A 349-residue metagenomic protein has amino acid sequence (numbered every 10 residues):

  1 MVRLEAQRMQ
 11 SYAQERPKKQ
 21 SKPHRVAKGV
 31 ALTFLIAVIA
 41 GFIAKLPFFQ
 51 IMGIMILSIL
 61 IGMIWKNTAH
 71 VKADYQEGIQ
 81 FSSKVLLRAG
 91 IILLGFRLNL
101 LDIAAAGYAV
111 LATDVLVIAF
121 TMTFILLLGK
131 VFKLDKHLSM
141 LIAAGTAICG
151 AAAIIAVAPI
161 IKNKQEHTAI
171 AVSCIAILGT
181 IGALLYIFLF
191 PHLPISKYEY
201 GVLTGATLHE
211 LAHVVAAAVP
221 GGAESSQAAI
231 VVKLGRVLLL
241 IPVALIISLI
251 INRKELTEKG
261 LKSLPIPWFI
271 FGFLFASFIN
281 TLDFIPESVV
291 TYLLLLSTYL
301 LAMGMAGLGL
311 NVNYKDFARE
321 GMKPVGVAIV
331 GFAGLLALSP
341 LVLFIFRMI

Functional and structural regions predicted by a protein language model:
V2-S83, L94-L101, L245-S297, G304-G321 (+1 more regions): Structural signature of multi-pass alpha-helical membrane transport proteins
A27-V30, E77-G90, L111-A112, D135-T146 (+4 more regions): Cytoplasmic-side transmembrane-helix entry/capping segments in multi-pass membrane proteins
G29, T33-G41, S58-N67, A89 (+12 more regions): Transmembrane alpha-helical segments of multi-pass membrane transport proteins and ion-pumping complexes
V30-L32, A89, L94, L98-L126 (+3 more regions): Entry/N-cap segments of selected transmembrane alpha helices and their immediately preceding amphipathic helices
K45-P47, L100-V110, F190-Y200, V219-A228 (+1 more regions): Helix-coil boundary and interhelical linker segments in multi-pass alpha-helical membrane proteins
F48-I61, K84-L86, A106-A119, A143-T146 (+3 more regions): Structural signature of hydrophobic alpha-helical transmembrane segments
L134-G182, E199-G222, L296: Alpha-helical membrane segments and immediately flanking helix-loop junctions that form or couple to the substrate/ion
A218-K259, P267: Oxyanion-binding "anion nests"
